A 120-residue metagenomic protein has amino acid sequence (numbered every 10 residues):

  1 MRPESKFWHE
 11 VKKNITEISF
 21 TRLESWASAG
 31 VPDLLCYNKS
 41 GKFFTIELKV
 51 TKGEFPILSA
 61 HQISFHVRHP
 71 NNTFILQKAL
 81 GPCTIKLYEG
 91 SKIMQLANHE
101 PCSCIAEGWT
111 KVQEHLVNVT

Functional and structural regions predicted by a protein language model:
M1-S25, K39, T120: Acidic-basic catalytic patches of nuclease active cores, encompassing PD-(D/E)XK and other metal-cofactor nuclease
T21, I46, F74-L76: Hydrophobic/aromatic beta-strand patches that form the interior of the parallel beta-sheet core in alpha/beta enzyme
G30: Beta-rich catalytic cores
L34-C36, K42-K52: Conserved catalytic cores of phosphodiester-cleaving nucleases, focusing on short active-site segments
K39-G41, L80-G81: Short strand-connecting beta-turns/loops that link adjacent beta-strands
T51-P70: Mg2+/Mn2+-dependent nuclease catalytic core
V67-I93: Nucleic-acid nuclease catalytic cores
N98-T120: Charged phosphate-binding loop/patch that engages nucleotide di/tri-phosphates or the phosphate backbone of nucleic
